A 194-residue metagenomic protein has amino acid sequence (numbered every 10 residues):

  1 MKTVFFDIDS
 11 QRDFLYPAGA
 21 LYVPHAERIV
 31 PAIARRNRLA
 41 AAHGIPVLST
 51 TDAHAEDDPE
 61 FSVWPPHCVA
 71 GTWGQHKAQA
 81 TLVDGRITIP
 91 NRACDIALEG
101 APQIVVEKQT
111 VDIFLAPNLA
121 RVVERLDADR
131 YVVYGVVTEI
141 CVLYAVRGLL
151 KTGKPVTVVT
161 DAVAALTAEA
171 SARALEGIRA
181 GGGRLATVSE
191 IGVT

Functional and structural regions predicted by a protein language model:
M1-F5: Extreme N-terminal starter segment of soluble prokaryotic enzymes
F6-I8, T51, T160: Active-site flanking residues adjacent to catalytic metal/cofactor-binding acidic residues
R12, A55, A164: Short, glycine/acidic-enriched loop or turn micro-motifs at the edges of active sites
A18-A26, V63-C68: Short glycine-enriched, charge-decorated loop/helix-capping segments at active-site entrances that position
P31-R130: Active-site alpha/beta core segments
R35-L39, I140-K151: Histidine-anchored nucleotide/phosphate-binding helix
T88, L185-T194: A charged, well-structured terminal subsegment
V132-G135, K154-A168: A short glycine-rich beta-strand->turn/loop micro-motif centered on a GG-aromatic cluster
